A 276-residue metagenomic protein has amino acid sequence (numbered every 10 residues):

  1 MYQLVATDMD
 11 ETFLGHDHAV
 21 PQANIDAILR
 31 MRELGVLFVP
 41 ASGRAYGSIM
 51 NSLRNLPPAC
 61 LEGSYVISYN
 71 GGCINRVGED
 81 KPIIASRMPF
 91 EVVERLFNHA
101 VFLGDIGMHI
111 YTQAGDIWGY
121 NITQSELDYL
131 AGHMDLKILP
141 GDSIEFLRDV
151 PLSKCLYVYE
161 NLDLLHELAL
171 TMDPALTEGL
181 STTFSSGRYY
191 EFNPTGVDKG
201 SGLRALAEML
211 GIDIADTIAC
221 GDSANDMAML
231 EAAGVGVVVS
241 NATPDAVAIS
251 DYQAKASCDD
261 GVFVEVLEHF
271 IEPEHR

Functional and structural regions predicted by a protein language model:
M1-L4, P21, E191-R276: Mg2+-dependent phosphoryl-transfer enzymes with acidic/Ser/Thr/Gly-rich catalytic loops
M1-M9, D26-L29, E33, I212: Non-catalytic pre-domain segments flanking phosphatase-related domains
M9, G43, D222-S223: Active-site metal-binding loops of divalent metal-dependent hydrolases
H16-V20: Conserved ATPase-coupling elements of RecA-like P-loop NTPase cores
Q22-S125: Active-site phosphate-binding/coordination module
Y46-M50, L165, D226-M227: Short, well-ordered alpha-helical microsegments
E62, N70, L176-E178, A232-A233 (+1 more regions): Short, structured coil segments at secondary-structure junctions
H99-C220: Conserved acidic, metal-coordinating active-site core of Asp-based, Mg2+-dependent phosphoryl-transfer enzymes
